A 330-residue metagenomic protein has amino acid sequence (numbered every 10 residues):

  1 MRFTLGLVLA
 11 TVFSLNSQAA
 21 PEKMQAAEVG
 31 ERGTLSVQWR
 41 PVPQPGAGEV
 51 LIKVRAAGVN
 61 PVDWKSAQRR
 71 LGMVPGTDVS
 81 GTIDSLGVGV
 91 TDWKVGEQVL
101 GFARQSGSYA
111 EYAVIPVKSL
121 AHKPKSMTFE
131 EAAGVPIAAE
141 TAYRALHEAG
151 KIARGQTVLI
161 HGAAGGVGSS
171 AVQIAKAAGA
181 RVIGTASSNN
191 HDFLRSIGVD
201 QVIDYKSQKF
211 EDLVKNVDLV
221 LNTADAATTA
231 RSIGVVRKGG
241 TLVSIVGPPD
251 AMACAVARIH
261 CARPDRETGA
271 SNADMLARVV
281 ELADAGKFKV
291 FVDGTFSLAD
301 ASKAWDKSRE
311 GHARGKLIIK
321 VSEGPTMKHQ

Functional and structural regions predicted by a protein language model:
T4-S14: Bacterial N-terminal signal peptides
P41-G58, S66-S106: Glycine-rich beta-strand-centered segment in the early N-terminal region that forms part of a ligand/cofactor-binding
K65, G101-G162: NAD(P)H dinucleotide-binding glycine-rich loop of Rossmann-like/cofactor-binding domains, especially the beta1-alpha1
V135-D204: Mid-domain Rossmann-like dinucleotide-binding core that forms the NAD(H)/NADP(H) cofactor-binding site
D212-L219: A short acidic, Gly/Pro-enriched loop at the edge of an enzyme's catalytic core that lines a small-molecule cofactor
A227-F288, V321-Q330: Glycine-rich phosphate-binding loop and adjacent beta-alpha segment of Rossmann(oid) nucleotide-cofactor-binding
V280-K303: Glycine- and charged-residue-rich phosphate/anionic-cofactor binding loop of Rossmann-like
